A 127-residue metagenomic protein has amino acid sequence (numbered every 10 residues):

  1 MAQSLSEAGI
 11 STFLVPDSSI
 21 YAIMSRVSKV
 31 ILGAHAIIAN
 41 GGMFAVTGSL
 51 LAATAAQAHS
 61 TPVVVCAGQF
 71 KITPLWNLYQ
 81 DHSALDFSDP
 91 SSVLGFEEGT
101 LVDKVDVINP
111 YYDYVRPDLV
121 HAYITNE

Functional and structural regions predicted by a protein language model:
M1-E127: Conserved phosphate- and dinucleotide-binding cores of soluble alpha/beta proteins, encompassing both enzyme active
